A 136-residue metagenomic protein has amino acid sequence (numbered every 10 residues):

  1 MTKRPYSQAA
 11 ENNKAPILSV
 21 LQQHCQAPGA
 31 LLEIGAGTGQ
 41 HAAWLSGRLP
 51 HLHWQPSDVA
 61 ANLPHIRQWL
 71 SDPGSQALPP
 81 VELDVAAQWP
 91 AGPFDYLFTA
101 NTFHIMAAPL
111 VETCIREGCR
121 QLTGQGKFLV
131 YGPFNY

Functional and structural regions predicted by a protein language model:
M1-C25: Class I SAM-dependent methyltransferase Rossmann-like catalytic core, especially the SAM/SAH-binding loop
P28-G37: Conserved class I S-adenosyl-L-methionine
L32, A43-A87: Class I SAM-dependent methyltransferase SAM/SAH-binding core
W89-L97: A short acidic, Gly/Pro-enriched loop at the edge of an enzyme's catalytic core that lines a small-molecule cofactor
A100-F103, Y131: Residues lining the SAM
M106-G118: A short, conserved alpha-helix within the catalytic core of class I
Q125-P133: Conserved beta-strand signature within the Rossmann-like core of class I S-adenosyl-L-methionine
